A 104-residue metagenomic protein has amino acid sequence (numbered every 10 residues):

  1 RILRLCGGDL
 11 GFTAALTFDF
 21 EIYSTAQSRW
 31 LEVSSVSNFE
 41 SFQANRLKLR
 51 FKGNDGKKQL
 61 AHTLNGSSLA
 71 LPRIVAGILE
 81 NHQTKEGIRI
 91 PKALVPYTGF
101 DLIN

Functional and structural regions predicted by a protein language model:
R1-N104: TRNA-recognition modules of translation machinery and tRNA-sensing kinases, especially anticodon-binding
